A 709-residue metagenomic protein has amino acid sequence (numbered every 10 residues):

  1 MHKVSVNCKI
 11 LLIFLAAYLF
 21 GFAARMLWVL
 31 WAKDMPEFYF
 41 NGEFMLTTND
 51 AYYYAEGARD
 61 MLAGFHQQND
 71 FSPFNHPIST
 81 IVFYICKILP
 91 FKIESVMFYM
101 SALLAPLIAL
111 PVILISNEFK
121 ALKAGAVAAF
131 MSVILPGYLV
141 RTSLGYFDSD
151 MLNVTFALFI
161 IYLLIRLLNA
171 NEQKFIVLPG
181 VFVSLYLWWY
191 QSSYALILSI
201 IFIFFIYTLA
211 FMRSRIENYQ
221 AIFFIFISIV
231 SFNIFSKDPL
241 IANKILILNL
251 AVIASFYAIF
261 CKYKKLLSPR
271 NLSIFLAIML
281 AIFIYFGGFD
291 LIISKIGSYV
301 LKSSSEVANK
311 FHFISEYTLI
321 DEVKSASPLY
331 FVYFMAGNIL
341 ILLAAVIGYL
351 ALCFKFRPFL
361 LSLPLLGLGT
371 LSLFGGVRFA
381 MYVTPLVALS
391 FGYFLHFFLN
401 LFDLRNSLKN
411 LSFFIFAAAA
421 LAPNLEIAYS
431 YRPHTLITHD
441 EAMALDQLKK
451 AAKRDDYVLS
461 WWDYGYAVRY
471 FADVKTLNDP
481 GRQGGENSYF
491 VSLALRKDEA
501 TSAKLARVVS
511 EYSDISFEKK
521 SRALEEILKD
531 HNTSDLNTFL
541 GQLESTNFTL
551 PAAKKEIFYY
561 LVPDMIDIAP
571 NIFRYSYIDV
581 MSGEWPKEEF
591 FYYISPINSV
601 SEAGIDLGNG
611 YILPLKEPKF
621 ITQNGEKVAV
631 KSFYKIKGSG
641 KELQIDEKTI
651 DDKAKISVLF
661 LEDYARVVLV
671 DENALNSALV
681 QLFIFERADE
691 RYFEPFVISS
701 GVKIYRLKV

Functional and structural regions predicted by a protein language model:
M1-F40, G125-A126, I253-I282, F398 (+1 more regions): Start-transfer (signal-anchor) and selected internal transmembrane alpha helices of multi-pass inner/ER membrane
Y18-V29, M100-I115, A124-L168, F175-T208 (+2 more regions): Membrane-embedded helix bundles of polyisoprenyl
D50-A63, Q68-K92, D150, Y186: Short hydrophobic/aromatic helix or loop-helix immediately within or flanking a transmembrane segment in polytopic
A58, L62, K409-R482, S488 (+2 more regions): Extracytoplasmic
K87, G297-I341: Juxtamembrane membrane-water interface segments that cap and precede transmembrane helices
F204-F205, I253-L267, A336-F356: Hydrophobic, aromatic-rich transmembrane alpha-helices and their immediate juxtamembrane boundary segments
A344, L363-D403: Hydrophobic/aromatic-rich transmembrane helices and adjacent perimembrane loops
K475-I566, G583-D651: Luminal/periplasmic acceptor-recognition loop/helix of membrane-associated glycosyltransferases
